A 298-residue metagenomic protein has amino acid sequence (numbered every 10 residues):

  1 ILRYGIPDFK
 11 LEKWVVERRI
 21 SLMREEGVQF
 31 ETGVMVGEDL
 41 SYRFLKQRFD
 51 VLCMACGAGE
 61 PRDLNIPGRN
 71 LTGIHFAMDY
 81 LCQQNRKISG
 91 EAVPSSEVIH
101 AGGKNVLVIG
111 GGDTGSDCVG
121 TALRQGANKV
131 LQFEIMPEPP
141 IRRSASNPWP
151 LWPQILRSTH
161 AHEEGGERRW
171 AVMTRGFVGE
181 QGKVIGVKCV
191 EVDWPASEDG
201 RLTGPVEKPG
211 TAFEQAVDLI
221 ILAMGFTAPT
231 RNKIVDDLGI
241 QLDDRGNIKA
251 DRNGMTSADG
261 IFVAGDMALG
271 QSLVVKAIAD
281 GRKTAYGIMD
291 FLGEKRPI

Functional and structural regions predicted by a protein language model:
I1-V36, R62-R69, D79, D113-H162 (+3 more regions): Beta1-alpha1 glycine-rich phosphate/pyrophosphate-binding loop at the start of Rossmann-like nucleotide-binding domains
E17-P67, R175-E198, V217-I221, F226-I234: Feature captures the FAD/FMN-dependent oxidoreductase FAD-binding
G33, G102-N105, A171, A258: Phosphate-coordination loops involved in phosphoryl transfer and adenosine-cofactor binding
L52, V106-V108, T114-C118, V217 (+4 more regions): Extended, hydrophobic alpha-helical segments in both membrane/secreted and soluble proteins
N70-G103, A196-Q271: FAD-site-proximal beta/loop scaffold in flavoenzymes
G90-A127: Rossmann-like NAD(P)H-binding beta-loop-alpha module
G115-V119, Q125, A264-I298: A conserved FAD-binding loop/helix module that cradles the flavin
P150-I185, P195, D290-I298: Mid-to-C-terminal Rossmann-like scaffold of FAD/NAD(P)H-dependent oxidoreductases
